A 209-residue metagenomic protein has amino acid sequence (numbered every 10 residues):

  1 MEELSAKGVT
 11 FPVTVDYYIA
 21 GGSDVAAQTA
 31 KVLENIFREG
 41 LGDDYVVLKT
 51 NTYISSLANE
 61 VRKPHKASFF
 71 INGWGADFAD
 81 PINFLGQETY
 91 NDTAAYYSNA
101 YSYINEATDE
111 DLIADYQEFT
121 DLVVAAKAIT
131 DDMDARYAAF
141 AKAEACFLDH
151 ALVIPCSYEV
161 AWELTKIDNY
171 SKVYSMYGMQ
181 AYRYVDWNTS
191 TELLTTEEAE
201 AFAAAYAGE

Functional and structural regions predicted by a protein language model:
M1-A76, M133, A161: Ligand/substrate-recognition segments at binding pockets and active sites
E2-G22, T120-K166: Bilobed periplasmic-binding protein-like "clamshell/Venus-flytrap" ligand-binding domains
V9, N59-H65, G86-V124, Y158-E209: Short, solvent-exposed loop/beta-turn-alpha elements that line the ligand-binding surface or hinge of extracytoplasmic
V25-I36, S56, H65, A79-D80 (+4 more regions): Extracytoplasmic/secreted proteins, especially bacterial periplasmic and envelope-associated proteins
A30-K31, K49-N51, F84-L85, A138-K142 (+2 more regions): Composition- and surface-driven signal marking solvent-exposed, interaction-prone regions in large proteins
R38, V47, I71, N83 (+4 more regions): Low-complexity, compositionally biased segments
A58-N59, W74, T108, A143-A145: Generic structural signal for short, flexible, solvent-exposed coil/loop and linker residues
W74-Y90: Extended, charge-rich low-complexity interaction segments
